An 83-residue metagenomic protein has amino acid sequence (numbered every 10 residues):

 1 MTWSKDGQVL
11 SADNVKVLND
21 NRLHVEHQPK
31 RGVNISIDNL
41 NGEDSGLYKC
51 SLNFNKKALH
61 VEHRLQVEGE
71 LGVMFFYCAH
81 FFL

Functional and structural regions predicted by a protein language model:
M1-R22, R64: N-terminal V-set
T2, M74-L83: Extracellular regions of mammalian proteins, primarily the fibronectin type-III
T2, V9, L47-L71: Extracellular/luminal immunoglobulin-like beta-sandwich modules
D6, D13, E26-Q28, N53 (+2 more regions): Small disulfide-bonded, cysteine-rich extracellular recognition modules and tandem repeats
V15-S36: Extracytoplasmic beta-sandwich strand-turn segments characteristic of Greek-key/jelly-roll folds
E26-Q28, D38, Q66-E68, M74-F76: A structural detector for beta-sheet-dominated domains
Q28-G32, D38-C50, A58-H60, F81-F82: Solvent-exposed loop/turn motifs of extracellular immunoglobulin-like beta-sandwich domains
